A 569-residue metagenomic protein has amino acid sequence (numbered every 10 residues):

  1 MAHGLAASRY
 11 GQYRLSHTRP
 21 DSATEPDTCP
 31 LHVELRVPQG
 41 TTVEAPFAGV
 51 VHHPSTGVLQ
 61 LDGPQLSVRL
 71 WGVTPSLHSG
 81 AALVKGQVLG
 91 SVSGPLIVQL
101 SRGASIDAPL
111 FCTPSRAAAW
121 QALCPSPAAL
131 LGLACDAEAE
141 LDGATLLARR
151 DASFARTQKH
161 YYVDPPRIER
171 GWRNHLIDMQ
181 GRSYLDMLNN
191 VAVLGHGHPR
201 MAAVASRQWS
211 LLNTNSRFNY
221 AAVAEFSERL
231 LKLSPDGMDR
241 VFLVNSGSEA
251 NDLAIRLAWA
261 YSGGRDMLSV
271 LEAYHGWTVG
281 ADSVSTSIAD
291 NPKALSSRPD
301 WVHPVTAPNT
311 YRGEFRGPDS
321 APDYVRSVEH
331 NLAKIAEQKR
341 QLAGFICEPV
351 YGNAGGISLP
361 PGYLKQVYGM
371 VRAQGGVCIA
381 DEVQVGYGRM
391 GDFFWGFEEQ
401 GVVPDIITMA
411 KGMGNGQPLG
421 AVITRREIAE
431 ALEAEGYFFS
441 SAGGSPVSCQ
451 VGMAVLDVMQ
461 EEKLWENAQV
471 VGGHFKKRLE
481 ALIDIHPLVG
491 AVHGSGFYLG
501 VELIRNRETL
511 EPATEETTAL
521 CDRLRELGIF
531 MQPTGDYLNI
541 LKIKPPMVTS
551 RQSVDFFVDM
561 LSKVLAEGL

Functional and structural regions predicted by a protein language model:
M1-V58, V84-K85, A117, Q121-A137: Surface-exposed, glycine-biased beta-strand/turn segments
E44, G63-V88: Short histidine-centered loop motifs in beta-beta connectors
V50, V84-Q87, R182-S183, G356: Residue-level signal for well-ordered, solvent-exposed loop/turn and beta-edge residues enriched in charged/polar side
L59, L83-L100: Short hydrophobic beta/alpha edge segments that flank linear recognition/processing sites
Q60, P75, I97, N190-V193: A short acidic/small-residue loop/turn micro-motif
P95-I97, S101-G132: Intrinsically disordered, low-complexity, charge-dense segments enriched in Lys/Arg and Glu/Asp interspersed
E138-L569: Conserved N-terminal phosphate-binding loop of PLP-dependent enzymes in the Aspartate aminotransferase
